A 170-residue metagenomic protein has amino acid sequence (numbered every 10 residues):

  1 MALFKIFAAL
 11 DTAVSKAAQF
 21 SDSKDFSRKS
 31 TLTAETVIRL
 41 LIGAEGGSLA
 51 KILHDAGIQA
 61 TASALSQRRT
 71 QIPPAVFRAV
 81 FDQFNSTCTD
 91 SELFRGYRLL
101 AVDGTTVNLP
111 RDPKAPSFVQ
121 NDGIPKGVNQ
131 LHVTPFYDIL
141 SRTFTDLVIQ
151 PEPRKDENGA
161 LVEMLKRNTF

Functional and structural regions predicted by a protein language model:
M1-F170: Conserved, well-structured functional cores that handle cations and Mg-NTP chemistry
